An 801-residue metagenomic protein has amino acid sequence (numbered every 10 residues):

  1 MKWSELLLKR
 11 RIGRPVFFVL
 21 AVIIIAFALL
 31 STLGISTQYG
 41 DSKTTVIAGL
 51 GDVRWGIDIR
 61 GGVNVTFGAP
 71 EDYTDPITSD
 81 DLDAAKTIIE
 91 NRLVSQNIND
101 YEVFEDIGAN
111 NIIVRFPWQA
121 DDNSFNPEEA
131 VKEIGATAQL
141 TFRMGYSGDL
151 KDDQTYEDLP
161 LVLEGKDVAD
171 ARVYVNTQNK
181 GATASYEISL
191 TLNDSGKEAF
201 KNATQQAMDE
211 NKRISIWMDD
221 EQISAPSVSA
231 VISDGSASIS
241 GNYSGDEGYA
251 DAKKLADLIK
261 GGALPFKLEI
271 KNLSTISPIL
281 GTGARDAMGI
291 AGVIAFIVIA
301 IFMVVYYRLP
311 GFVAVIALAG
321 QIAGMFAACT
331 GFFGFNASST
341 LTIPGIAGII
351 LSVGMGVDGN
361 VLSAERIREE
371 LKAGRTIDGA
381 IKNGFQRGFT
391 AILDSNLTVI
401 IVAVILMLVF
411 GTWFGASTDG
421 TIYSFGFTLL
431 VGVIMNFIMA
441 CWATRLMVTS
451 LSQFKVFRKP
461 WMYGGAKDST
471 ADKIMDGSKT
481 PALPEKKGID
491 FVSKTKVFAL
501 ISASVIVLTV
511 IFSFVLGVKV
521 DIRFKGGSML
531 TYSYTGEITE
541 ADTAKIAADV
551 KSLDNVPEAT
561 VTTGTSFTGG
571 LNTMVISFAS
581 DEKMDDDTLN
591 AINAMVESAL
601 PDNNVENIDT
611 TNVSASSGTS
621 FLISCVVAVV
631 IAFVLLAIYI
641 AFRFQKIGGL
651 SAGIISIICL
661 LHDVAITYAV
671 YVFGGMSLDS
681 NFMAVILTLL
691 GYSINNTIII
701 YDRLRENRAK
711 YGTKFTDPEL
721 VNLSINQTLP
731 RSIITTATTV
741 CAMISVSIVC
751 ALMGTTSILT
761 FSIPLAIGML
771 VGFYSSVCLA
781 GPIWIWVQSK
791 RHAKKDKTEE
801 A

Functional and structural regions predicted by a protein language model:
M1-A801: A structural signal for conserved, well-ordered secondary-structure elements that form binding/interaction cores
